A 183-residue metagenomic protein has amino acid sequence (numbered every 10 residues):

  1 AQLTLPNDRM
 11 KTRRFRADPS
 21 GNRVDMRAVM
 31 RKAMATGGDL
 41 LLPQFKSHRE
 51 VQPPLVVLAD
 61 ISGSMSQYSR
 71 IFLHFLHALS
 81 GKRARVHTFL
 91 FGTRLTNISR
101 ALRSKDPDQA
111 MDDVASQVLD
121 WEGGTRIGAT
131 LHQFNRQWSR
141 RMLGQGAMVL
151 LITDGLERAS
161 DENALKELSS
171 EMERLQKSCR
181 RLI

Functional and structural regions predicted by a protein language model:
A1-Q52: Acidic/polar low-complexity segments with low predicted structural confidence
M30, F45-L73: MIDAS-like acidic motif and immediate structural context at the N-terminus of von Willebrand factor A/I domains
M30, L58-S62, G146-A159: DG-centered beta-turn motif at the end of beta-strands
F72-R83, H87-F89: An active-site-proximal "capping" alpha-helix that borders the catalytic cofactor pocket
T88-G92, I183: Short internal beta-strands
L102, D108-A147: Von Willebrand factor
E162-S169: Charged helix-capping and loop-helix junction motifs
S169-I183: Von Willebrand factor type A / integrin I
